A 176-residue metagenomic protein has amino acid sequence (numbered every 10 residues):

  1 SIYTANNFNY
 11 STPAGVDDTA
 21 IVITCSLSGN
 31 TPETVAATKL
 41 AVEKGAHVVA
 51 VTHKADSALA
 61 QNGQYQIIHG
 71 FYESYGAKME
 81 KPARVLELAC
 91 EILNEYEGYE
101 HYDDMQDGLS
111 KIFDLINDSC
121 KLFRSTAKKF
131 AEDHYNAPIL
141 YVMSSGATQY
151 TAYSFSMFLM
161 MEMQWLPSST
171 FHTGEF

Functional and structural regions predicted by a protein language model:
S1-G98, Y102: Glycine-rich phosphate-binding loops that contact phosphosugars or nucleotide phosphates
F8-T12, T126-K129, F176: Short acidic active-site motifs
S28, H172, F176: A contiguous binding-surface segment within folded domains or other stable secondary-structure elements
E73, A77, C90-T173: Active-site phosphate/pyrophosphate-binding segments
